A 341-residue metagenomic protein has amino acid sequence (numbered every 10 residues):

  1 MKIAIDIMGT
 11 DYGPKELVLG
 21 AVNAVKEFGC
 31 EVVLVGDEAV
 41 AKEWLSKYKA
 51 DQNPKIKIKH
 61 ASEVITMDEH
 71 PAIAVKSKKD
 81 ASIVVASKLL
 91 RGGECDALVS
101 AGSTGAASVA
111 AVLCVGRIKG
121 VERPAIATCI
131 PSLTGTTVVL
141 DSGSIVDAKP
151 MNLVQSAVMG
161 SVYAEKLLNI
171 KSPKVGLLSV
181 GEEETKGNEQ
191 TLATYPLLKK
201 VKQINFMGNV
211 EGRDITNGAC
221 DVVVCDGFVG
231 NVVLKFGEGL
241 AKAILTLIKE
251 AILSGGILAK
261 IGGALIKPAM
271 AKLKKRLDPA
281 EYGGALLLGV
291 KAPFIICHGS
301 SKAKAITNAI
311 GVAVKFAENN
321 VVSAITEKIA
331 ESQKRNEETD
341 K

Functional and structural regions predicted by a protein language model:
M1-E43: N-terminal phosphate-binding or glycine-rich loops at protein starts, especially the Walker A/P-loop of NTPases
I5-K15, S144-V154, I296-S301: Short, glycine-rich nucleotide/cofactor-binding loops
D6, V25-K26, A50-Q52, V75-K79 (+9 more regions): Solvent-exposed alpha-helices and their adjacent loops that cap or buttress functional pockets in soluble metabolic
G13-L17, K79-G93, A97-A111, E122-A127 (+5 more regions): Short glycine/serine/threonine-rich phosphate/pyrophosphate-binding segments that cradle anionic phosphate groups
K15-E16, F28-V33, E38-A39, V146-G212 (+3 more regions): Glycine-rich phosphate/diphosphate-binding loop of Rossmann-like nucleotide-binding domains
K49-C95: Phosphate/nucleotide-donor binding subsite
V112-A125, P131-V139, A219-V223, G227-E338: Glycine-rich phosphate/nucleotide-binding loop
